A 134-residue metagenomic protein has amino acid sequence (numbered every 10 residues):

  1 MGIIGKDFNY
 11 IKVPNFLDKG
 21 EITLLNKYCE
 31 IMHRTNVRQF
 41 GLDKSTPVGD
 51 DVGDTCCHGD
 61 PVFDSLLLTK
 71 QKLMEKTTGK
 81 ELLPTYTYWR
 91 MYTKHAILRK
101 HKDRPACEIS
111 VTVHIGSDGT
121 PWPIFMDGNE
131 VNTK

Functional and structural regions predicted by a protein language model:
M1-G5, Y92, L98: Broad hydrophobic/π-residue packing in well-ordered secondary structure
M1-T78: Non-heme Fe(II)/2-oxoglutarate
Y10, D18, W89-R90, W122-I124: Generic preference for hydrophobic/aromatic residues in regular secondary structure cores
Y10-K12, Y88, S110-H114: Conserved hydrophobic/aromatic beta-strand scaffold that supports enzyme active sites
H33, E81-L82, G119: Secondary-structure boundary/capping signal
G79-Y88: A short coil-to-beta-strand element that immediately follows conserved catalytic motifs
T93-K134: Catalytic core of non-heme Fe(II) oxygenases with the double-stranded beta-helix
